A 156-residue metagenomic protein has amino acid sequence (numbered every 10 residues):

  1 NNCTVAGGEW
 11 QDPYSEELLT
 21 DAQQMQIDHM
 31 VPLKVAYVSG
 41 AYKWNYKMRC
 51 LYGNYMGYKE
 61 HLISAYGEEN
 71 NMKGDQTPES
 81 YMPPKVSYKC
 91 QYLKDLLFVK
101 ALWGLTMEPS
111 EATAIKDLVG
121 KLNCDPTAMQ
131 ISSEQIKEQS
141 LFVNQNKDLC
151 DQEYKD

Functional and structural regions predicted by a protein language model:
N1-Q11: Long, compositionally biased stretches
W10-Y154: Domain-level detector of nuclease and nuclease-like folds in predominantly extracellular/periplasmic contexts
